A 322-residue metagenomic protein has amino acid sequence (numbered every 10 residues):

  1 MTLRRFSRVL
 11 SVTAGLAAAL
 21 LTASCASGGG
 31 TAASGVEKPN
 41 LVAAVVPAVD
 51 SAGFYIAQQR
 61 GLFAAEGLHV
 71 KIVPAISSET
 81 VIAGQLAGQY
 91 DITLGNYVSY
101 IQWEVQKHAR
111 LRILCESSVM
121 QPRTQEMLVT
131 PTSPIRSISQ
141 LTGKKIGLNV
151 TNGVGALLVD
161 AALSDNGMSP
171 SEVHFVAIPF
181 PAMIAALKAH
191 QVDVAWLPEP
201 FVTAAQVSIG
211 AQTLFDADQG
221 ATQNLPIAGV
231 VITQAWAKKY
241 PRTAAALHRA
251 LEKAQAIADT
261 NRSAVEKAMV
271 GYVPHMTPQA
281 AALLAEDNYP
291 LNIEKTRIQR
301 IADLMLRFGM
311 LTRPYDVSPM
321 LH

Functional and structural regions predicted by a protein language model:
M1-T13: Bacterial N-terminal signal peptides that target proteins for export
L20-S24: C-terminal motif of bacterial Sec signal peptides marking the signal peptidase cleavage site
A26-G29: Bacterial signal peptide processing site
A32-N166, A177, D193-W196, T213-F215 (+1 more regions): Short, glycine-/small- and polar/acidic-enriched structural segments that line small-molecule recognition paths
A52, I56, R60-G61, E79 (+15 more regions): Solvent-exposed, polar/charged alpha-helical surfaces in well-ordered, non-transmembrane soluble domains, broadly
A65, M120, Q219-Q223, N288-T296 (+1 more regions): Short, solvent-exposed loop/beta-turn-alpha elements that line the ligand-binding surface or hinge of extracytoplasmic
V98, K107, S133, F175-V176 (+1 more regions): Pocket-lining segment of extracytoplasmic ligand-binding domains
K238-T312: Secondary-structure end/capping motifs
